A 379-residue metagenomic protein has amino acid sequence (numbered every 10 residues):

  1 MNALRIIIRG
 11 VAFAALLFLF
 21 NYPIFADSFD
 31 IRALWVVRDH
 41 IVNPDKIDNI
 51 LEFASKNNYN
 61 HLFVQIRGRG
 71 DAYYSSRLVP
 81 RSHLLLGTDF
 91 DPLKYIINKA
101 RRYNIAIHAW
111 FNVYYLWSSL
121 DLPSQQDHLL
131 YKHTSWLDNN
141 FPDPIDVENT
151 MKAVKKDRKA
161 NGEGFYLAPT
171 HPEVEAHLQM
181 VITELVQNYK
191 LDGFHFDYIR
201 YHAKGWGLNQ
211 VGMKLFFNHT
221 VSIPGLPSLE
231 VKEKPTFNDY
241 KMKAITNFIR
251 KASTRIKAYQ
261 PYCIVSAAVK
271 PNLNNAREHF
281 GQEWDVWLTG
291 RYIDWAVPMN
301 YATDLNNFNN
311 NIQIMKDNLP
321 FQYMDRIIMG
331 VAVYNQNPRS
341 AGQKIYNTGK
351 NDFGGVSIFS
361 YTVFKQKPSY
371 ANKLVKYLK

Functional and structural regions predicted by a protein language model:
F29-I31, I41, Y114-E184, N188: Active-site-adjacent "subsite" loops/lids of carbohydrate-active enzymes
A33-I41, R77-F90, N161-A176, K234-A244 (+2 more regions): The substrate-binding groove and active-site-proximal loops of carbohydrate-active enzymes, especially glycoside
H40-K56, S82-Y103, A176-M180, K243-R250: Aromatic- and glycine-enriched glycan-recognition loops and surfaces that form the carbohydrate-binding subsites
I41-S55, V174-L185, N275-G290, P338-T348: Short, acidic/polar
K46-D71, Y189, I293: Catalytic domains of carbohydrate-active enzymes, especially glycoside hydrolases
A106-N112, H195-H202, V231-F280, R326-Q336: Aromatic-lined carbohydrate-recognition surfaces of secreted/lumenal glycan-active proteins
L116-S119, Y259, I264-V297, A302-N306: Substrate-binding cleft/loops of secretory-pathway carbohydrate-active enzymes
Y292-F308, M315-N318, Y323-K379: Substrate-binding cleft of secreted/luminal carbohydrate-active enzymes
